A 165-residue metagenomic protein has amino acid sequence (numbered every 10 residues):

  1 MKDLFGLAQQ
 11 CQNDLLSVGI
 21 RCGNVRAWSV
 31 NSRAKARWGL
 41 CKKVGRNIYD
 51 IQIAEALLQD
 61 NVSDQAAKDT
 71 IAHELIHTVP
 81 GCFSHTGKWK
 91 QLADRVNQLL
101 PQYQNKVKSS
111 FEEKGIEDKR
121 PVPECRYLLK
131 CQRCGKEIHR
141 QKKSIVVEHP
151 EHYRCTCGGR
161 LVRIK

Functional and structural regions predicted by a protein language model:
M1-D69, T78-K165: Active-site-proximal or metal-binding-adjacent scaffold patches in catalytic folds
E74: Walker B catalytic acidic pair
